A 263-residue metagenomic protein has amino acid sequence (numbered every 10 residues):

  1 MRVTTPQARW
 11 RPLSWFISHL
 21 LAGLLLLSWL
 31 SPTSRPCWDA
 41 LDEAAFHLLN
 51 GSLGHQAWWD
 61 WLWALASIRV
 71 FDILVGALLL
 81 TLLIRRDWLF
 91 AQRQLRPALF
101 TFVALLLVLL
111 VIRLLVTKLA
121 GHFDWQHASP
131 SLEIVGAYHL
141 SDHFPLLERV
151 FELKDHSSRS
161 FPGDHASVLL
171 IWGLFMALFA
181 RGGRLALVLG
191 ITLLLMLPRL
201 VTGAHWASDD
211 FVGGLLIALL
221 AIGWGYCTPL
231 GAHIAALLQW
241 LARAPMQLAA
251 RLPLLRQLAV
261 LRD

Functional and structural regions predicted by a protein language model:
M1-L78, V116-D155, L241-D263: N-terminal transmembrane-helix/juxtamembrane module of multi-pass inner/ER membrane proteins
R2-W15, H143-D263: Membrane-embedded catalytic cores of phosphoryl/pyrophosphoryl-handling enzymes
L20, R69, I73, A98 (+6 more regions): Alpha-helical transmembrane spans of integral membrane proteins, capturing the lipid-embedded, hydrophobic core of TM
G23-W29, L106-V111, T192-G203: Aromatic-anchored segments of alpha-helical transmembrane domains
T33, S52, Q56, R86-F90 (+4 more regions): Membrane-interface elements of multi-pass transporters and channels
F46, N50, L80-I84, I112-G121 (+4 more regions): Membrane-water interface at transmembrane helix exits
A66-R86, L107, H165-V168: Hydrophobic alpha-helical transmembrane segments
L79-H122: Interfacial segments of alpha-helical transmembrane regions
